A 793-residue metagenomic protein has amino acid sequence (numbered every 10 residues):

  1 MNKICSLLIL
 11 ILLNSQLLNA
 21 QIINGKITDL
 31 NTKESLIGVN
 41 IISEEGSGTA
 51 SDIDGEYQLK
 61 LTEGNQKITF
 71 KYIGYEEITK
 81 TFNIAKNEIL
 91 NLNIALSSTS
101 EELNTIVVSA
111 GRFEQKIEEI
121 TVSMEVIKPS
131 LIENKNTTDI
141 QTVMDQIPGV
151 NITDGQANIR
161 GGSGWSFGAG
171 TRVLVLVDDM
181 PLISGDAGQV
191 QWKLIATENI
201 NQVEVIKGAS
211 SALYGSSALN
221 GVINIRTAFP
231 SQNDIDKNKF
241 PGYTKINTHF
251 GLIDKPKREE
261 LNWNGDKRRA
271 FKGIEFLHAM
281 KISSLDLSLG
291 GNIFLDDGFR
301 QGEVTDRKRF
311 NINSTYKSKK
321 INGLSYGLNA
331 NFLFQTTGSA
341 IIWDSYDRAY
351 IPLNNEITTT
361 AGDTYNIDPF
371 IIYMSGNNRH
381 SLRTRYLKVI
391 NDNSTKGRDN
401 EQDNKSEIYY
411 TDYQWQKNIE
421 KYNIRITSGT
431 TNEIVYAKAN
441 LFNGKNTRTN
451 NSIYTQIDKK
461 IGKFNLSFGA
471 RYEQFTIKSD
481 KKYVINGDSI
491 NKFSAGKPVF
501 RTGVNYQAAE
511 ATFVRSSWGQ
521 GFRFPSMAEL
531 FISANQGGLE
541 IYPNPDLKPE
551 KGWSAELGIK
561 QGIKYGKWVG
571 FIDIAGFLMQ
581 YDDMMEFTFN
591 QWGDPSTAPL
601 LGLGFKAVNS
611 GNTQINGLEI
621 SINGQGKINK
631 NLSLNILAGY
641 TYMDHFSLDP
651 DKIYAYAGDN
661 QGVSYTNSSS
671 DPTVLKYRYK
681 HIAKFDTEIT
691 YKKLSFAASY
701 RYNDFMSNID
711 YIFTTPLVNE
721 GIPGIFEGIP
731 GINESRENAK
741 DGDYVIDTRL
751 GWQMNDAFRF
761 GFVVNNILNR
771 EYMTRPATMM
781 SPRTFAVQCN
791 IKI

Functional and structural regions predicted by a protein language model:
T28-T32, V39-E44, K71-Y75, A85 (+1 more regions): Short, acidic, small-residue-rich periplasmic hinge/interaction motif at the N-terminus of Gram-negative outer-membrane
Y57-K60, M180-A209: Short acidic/polar hinge/loop motifs at secondary-structure boundaries that mediate gating or recognition
L92, L194-K245: A beta-strand signature from Gram-negative outer-membrane beta-barrel systems, especially the internal plug domain
M124, Q141-M180, S184: Extracytoplasmic beta-strand/coil segments of soluble accessory domains associated with Gram-negative outer-membrane
N247, F577-Q580, L603-I712: Gram-negative outer-membrane beta-barrel transporters
D296-N311, T315-Y373, N378-H380, Y386-Y410 (+2 more regions): Flexible loop and strand-edge segments within Gram-negative outer membrane beta-barrel domains
I371, E420-T431, V435, A439-M579 (+1 more regions): Structural signature of Gram-negative outer-membrane beta-barrels, strongest in the C-terminal barrel of TonB-dependent
T384-R385, V389-N393, R515, K548-G604 (+2 more regions): Membrane-embedded beta-barrel scaffold of Gram-negative outer-membrane proteins
